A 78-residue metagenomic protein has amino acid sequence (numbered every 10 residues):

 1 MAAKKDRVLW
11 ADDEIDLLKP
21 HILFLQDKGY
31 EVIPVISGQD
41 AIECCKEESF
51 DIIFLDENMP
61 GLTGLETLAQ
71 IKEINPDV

Functional and structural regions predicted by a protein language model:
M1-R7: Non-catalytic signal-transmission and effector/linker regions of two-component phosphorelay proteins
D12, D56: Active-site residues of response regulator receiver
I15-I33: Two-component/phosphorelay signaling modules centered on CheY-like receiver
I36-D40, T63-E66: Acidic catalytic/metal-coordinating carboxylates
Q39-E47: N-terminal/domain-start segments enriched in small and hydrophobic, helix-friendly residues, covering either
E43, L65-D77: Short amphipathic alpha-helix used as the core "switch/output" element in two-component signaling
S49-F54: Active-site beta3 strand of CheY-like receiver
M59: Receiver (REC) domain active-site loop signature in two-component systems and cognate sites in sensor histidine kinases
